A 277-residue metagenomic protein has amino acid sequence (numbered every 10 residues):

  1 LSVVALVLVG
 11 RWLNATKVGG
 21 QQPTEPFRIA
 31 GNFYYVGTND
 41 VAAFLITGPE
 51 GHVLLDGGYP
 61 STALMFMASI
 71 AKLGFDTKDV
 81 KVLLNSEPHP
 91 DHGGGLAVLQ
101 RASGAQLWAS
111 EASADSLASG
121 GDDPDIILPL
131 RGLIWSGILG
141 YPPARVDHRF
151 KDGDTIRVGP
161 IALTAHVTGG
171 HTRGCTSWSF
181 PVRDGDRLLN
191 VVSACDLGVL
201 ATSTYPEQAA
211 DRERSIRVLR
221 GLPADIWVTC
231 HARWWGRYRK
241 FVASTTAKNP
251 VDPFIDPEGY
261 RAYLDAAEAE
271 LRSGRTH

Functional and structural regions predicted by a protein language model:
S2-E25, P129-S136: Short, basic/low-complexity N-terminal boundary segments at the transition from targeting/disordered tails
S2-V4, G10, P253-H277: C-terminal regulatory/interaction regions
V9, S61-L64, A71-T155: Active-site HxH/HxHxD metal-binding segment of metal-dependent hydrolases
K17-Q22, G57-S61, S119-P129, V199-Q208: Acidic/histidine-rich helix-loop elements that form or flank divalent-metal/phosphate-binding sites at the catalytic
Q22-L73, T77, S177-V199: Conserved beta-strand hairpin/beta-sheet module of binuclear metal-dependent hydrolase folds, prominently
G31-Y35, G58, L83-S86, S203-Q208: Short, flexible loop segments at the rims of nucleotide/cofactor-binding pockets, characterized by
N32, I46, D56, F66 (+7 more regions): Divalent metal-coordination and catalytic microenvironments
H52, Y59-S61, Y141-H148, G153-V158 (+2 more regions): Metallo-beta-lactamase
